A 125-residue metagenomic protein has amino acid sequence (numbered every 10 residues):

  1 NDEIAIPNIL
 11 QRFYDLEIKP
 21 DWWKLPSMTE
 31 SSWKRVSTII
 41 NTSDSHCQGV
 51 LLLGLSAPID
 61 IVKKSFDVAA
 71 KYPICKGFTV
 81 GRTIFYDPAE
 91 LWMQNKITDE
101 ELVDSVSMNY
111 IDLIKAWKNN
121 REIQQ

Functional and structural regions predicted by a protein language model:
N1-I18: Conserved anion-binding
D15-W22, P26-Q124: Catalytic-face loop-and-helix region of soluble metabolic enzyme cores
